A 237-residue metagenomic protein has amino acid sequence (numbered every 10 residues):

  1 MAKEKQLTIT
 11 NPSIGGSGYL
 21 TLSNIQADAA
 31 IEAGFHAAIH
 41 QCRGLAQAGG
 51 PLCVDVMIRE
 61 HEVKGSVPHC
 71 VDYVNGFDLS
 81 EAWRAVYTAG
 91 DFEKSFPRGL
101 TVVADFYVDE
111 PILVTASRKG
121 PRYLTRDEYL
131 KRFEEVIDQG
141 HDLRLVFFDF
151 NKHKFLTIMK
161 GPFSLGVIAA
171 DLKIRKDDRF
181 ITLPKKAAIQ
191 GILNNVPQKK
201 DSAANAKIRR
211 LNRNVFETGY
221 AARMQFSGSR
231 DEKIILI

Functional and structural regions predicted by a protein language model:
A2-I237: Active-site cofactor/cluster-binding pocket
